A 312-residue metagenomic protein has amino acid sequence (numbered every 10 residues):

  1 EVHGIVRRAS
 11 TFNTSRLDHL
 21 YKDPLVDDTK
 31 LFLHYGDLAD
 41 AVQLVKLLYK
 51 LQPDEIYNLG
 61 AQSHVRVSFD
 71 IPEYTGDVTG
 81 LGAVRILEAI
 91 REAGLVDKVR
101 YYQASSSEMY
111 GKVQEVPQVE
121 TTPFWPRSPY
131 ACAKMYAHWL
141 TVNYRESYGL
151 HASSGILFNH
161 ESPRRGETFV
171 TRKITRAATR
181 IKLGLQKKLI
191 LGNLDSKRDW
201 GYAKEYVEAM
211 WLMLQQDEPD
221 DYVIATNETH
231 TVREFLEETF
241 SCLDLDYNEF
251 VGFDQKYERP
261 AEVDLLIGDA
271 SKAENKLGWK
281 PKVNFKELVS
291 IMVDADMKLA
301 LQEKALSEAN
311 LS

Functional and structural regions predicted by a protein language model:
E1-H160, K204, L214, E237 (+5 more regions): N-terminal Rossmann-like NAD(P)+-binding domain of SDR-like oxidoreductases, especially those catalyzing
E1-V6, F12, G36-A39, R165-S312: C-terminal substrate-binding subdomain of Rossmann-fold SDR/epimerase-dehydratase oxidoreductases
